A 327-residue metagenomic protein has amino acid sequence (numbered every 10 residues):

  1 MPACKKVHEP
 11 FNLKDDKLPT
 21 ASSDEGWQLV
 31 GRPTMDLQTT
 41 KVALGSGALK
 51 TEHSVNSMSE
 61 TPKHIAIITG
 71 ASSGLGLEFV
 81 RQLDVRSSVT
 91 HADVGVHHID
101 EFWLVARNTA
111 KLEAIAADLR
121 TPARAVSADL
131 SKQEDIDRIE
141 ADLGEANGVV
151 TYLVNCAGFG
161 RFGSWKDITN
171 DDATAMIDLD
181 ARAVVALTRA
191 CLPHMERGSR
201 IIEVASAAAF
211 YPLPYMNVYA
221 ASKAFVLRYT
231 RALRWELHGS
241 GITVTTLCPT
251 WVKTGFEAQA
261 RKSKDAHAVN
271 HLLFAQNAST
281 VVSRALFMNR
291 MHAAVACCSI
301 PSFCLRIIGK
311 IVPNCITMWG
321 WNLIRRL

Functional and structural regions predicted by a protein language model:
S72-S73: Conserved glycine-rich cofactor-binding loop
D84, S88-A114: Conserved glycine-rich Rossmann-like NAD(P)H-binding loop of the short-chain dehydrogenase/reductase
L119-E134: Rossmann-fold cofactor-recognition segment
S164-W165, D172-A175: Substrate-binding pocket helix/loop in short-chain dehydrogenase/reductase
T188, S222: Active-site helix of classical SDR
S206: Residue(s) in the substrate-gating loop at a strand-loop-helix junction that position the organic substrate next
R234-I300: SDR active-site lid
